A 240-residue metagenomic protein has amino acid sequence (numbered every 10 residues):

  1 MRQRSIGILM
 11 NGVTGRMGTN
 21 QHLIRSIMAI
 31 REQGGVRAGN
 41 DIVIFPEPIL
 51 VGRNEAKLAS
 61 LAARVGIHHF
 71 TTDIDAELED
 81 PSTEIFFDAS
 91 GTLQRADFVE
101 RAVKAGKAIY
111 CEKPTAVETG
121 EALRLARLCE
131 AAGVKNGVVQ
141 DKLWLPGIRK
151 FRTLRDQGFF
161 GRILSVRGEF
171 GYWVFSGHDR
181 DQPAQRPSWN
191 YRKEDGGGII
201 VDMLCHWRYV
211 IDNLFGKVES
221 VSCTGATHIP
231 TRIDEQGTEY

Functional and structural regions predicted by a protein language model:
R2-V65: N-terminal Rossmann-like dinucleotide-binding module
S26, I85, D97, R124 (+2 more regions): Alpha-helical elements of Rossmann-like donor-binding domains used by nucleotide-donor carbohydrate transfer enzymes
F45-I49, E84-F86, G198: Short active-site oxyanion
S60-I67, R124, L128-C129: Short, conserved SAM-binding/catalytic segment of Class I S-adenosyl-L-methionine-dependent methyltransferases
H69, I85, S165: Short, Asp-centered acidic motifs that coordinate Mg2+ and/or phosphate in catalytic or ligand-binding sites
H69-P81: Short acidic low-complexity segments
E84-I85, G91-T92, A96-L143, G158: Beta-strand-loop-alpha-helix segment that lines the small-molecule cofactor/substrate pocket of alpha/beta enzymes
K135, K142-Y240: Predominantly a Rossmann-like dinucleotide-binding segment in NAD(P)-dependent oxidoreductases
